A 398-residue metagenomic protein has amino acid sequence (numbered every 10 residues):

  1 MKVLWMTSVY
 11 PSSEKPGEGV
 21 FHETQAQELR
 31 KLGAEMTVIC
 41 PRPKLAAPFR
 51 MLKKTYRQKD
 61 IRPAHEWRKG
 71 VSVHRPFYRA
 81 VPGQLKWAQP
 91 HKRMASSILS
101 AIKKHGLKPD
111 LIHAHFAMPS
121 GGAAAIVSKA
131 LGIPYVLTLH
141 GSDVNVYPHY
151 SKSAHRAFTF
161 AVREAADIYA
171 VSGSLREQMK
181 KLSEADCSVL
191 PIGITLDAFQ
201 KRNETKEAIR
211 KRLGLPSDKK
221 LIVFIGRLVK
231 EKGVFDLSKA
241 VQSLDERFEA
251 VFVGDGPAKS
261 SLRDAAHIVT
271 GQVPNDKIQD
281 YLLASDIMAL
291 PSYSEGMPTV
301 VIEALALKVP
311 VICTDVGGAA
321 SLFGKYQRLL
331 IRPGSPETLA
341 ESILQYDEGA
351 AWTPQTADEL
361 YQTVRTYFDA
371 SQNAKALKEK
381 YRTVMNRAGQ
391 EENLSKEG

Functional and structural regions predicted by a protein language model:
M1-I61, W67, Q242, G389 (+1 more regions): N-terminal subdomain of nucleotide-sugar transferases
V20, G122, K220-S243, A250-F252 (+2 more regions): A conserved mid-protein helix/loop that constitutes part of the nucleotide-sugar donor-binding site
C40, L137, H155-E204: Donor nucleotide-sugar binding/catalytic pocket of nucleotide-sugar-dependent glycosyltransferases
I61, Q200-L215: A short helix/loop element that forms part of the nucleotide-sugar donor recognition site in Leloir-type
P274, Y293: Aromatic "clamp/platform" in nucleotide-sugar-dependent glycosyltransferases that forms part of the donor/acceptor
D280-S285: Short alpha-helical donor nucleotide-sugar binding micro-motif in glycosyltransferases
V301, P310-C313: Short hydrophobic beta-strand element within catalytic cores of glycosyltransferases and related nucleotide-activated
K325-P336, Q345-A351: Conserved acidic donor-binding segment of nucleotide-sugar-dependent glycosyltransferases
